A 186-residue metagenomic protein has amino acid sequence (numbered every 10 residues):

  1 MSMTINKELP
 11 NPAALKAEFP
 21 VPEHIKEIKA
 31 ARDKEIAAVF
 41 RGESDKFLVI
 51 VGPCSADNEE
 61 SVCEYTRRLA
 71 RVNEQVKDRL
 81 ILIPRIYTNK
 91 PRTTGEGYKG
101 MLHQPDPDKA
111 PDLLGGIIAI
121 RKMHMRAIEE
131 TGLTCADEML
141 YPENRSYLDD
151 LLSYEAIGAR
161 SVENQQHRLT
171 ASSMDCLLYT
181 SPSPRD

Functional and structural regions predicted by a protein language model:
N6-F40: N- or domain-start disorder-to-order transition segments that initiate the globular core
E27-G42, I120-E129, E163-L169, M174: Structured alpha-helical segments in the cores of large, soluble enzyme domains
K29, A56, V62: Metallocofactor- and cofactor-centric catalytic cores in central/energy metabolism, strongly enriched
G52: Conserved, mostly hydrophobic/aromatic
S61, R92-G100, S146-Y154: Short acidic, glycine/serine/threonine-rich loops at helix termini
A70-E74, D78-Y141: A generic, well-ordered mixed alpha/beta core segment in the N-terminal half of proteins
P105-I118, Y154-L178: Acidic, His- and aromatic-enriched active-site or binding-groove loops in soluble protein domains that engage sugars
Y179-D186: Conserved small/polar residues in nucleotide/adenosyl-binding loops
